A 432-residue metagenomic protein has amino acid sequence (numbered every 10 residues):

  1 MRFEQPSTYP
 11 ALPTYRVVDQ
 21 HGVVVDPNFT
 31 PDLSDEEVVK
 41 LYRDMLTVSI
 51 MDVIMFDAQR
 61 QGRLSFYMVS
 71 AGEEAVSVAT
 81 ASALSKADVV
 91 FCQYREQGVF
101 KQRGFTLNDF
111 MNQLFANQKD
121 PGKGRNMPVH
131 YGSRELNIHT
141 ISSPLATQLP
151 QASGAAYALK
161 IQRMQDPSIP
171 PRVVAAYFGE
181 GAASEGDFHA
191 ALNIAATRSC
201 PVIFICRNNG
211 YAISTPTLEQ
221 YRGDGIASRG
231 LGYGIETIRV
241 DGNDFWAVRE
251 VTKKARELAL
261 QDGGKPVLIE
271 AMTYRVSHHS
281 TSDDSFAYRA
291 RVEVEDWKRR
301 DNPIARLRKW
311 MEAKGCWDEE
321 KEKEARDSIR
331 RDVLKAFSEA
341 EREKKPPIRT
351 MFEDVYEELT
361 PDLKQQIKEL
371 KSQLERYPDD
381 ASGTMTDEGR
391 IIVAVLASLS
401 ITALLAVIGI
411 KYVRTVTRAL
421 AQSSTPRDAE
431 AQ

Functional and structural regions predicted by a protein language model:
M1-V76, S277, D283-G409, V413: Conserved acidic/glycine
V23-V24, Q97, N209-A212: A short, flexible beta-alpha/helix-coil linker loop
I50-V53, D57-C200, E219-R222, A227 (+1 more regions): Cofactor-binding active-site loop characterized by glycine-rich and histidine/acidic residues
Y94, A271-T273, V355: A general secondary-structure junction signal
I138-R342: Glycine-rich ThDP/TPP pyrophosphate-binding loop and its adjacent helix/strand module within ThDP-dependent enzymes
L159, I410-T417: Membrane-water interface at transmembrane helix exits
R418-Q432: Cytoplasmic C-terminal tails of single-pass
